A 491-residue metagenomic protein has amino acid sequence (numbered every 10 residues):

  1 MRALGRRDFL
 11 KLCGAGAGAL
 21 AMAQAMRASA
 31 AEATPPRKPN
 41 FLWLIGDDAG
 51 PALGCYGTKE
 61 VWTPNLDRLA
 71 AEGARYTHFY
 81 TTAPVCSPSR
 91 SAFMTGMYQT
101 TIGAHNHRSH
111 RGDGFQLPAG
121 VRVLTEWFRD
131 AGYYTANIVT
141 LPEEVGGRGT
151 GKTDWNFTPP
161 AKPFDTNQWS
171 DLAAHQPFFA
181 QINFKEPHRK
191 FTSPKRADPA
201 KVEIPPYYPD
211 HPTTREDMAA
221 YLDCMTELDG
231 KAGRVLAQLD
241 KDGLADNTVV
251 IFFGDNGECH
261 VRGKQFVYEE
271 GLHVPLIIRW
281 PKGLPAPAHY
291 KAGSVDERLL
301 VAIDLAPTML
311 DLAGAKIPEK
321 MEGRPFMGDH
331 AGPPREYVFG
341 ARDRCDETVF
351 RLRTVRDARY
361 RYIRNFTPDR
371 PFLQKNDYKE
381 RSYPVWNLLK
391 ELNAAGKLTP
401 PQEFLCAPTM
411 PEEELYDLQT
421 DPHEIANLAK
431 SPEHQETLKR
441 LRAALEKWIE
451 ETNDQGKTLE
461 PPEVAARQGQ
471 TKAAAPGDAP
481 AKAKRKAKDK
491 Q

Functional and structural regions predicted by a protein language model:
R2-E413, P422-A443, E450, K457 (+1 more regions): Formylglycine-dependent sulfatase
L418-T420: Extracellular, beta-strand-rich glycan-interacting domains
T458-T471: Short, charged, surface-exposed hinge/linker loops at domain edges that act as mobile lids or interdomain connectors
